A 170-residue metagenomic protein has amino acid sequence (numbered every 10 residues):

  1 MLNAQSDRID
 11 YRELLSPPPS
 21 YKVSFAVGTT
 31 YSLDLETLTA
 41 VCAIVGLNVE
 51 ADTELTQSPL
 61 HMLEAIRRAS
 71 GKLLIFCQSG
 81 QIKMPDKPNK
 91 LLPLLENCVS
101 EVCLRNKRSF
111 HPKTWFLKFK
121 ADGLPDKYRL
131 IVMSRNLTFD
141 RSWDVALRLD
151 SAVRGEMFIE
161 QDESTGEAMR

Functional and structural regions predicted by a protein language model:
M1-E54, R141-R170: Charged, low-complexity intrinsically disordered terminal segments
N48-R170: HKD-type phospholipase D/PLD-like phosphodiesterase module
